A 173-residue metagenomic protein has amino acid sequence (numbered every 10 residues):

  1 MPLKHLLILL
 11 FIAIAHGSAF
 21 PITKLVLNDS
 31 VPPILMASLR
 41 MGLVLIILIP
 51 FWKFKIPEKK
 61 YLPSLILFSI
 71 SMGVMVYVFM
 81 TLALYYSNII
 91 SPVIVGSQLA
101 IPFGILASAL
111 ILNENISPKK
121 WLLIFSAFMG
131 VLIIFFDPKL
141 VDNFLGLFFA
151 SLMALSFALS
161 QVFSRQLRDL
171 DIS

Functional and structural regions predicted by a protein language model:
M1-L35, L140-Q166: Glycine-/small-residue-enriched transmembrane alpha-helix faces in small-molecule transporters and effluxers
K4-I8, I34-P50, L67, L123-S126 (+2 more regions): Hydrophobic alpha-helical transmembrane segments of multi-pass integral membrane proteins, especially transporters
F11, A15, F20-I22, L43 (+7 more regions): Hydrophobic residues within membrane-embedded alpha-helical segments of Major Facilitator Superfamily
S18-F20, I49-S97, I133: Specific transmembrane alpha-helical segments of multi-pass solute transporters/efflux pumps, especially DMT/EamA
L25-M75, F103-G104, S156-S160: Transmembrane alpha-helices of multi-pass small-molecule transport proteins
L35-S38, G42-L43, M72, T81-N115 (+1 more regions): Specific alpha-helical transmembrane segments that line the substrate/conduction pathway and gating interfaces
K53-Y61, A109-K119, R165-S173: Membrane-interface helix-boundary motifs at transmembrane edges
L106-A107, I116-F136, A154: Hydrophobic transmembrane alpha-helices of multi-pass small-molecule transport proteins
